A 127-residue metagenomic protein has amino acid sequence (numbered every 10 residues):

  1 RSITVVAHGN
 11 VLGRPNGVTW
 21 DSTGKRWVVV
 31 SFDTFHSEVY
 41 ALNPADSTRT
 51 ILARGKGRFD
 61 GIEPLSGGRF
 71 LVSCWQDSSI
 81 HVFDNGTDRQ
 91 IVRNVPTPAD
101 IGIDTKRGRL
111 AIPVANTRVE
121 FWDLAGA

Functional and structural regions predicted by a protein language model:
R1-S2, N43-S47, F83-T87, L124-A127: Short loop/turn segments that connect beta-strands within beta-propeller blades
S2-H8, R49-G55, T87-V92: Multi-bladed beta-propeller domains
I3, W27, R49, F70 (+3 more regions): Hydrophobic residues embedded in beta-strands of well-ordered beta-sheets
G9-V30, A53-F70, V95-N116: Beta-rich, blade/repeat-based domains predominating in secreted/periplasmic proteins but also intracellular
S31-T34, W75, A115-N116, L124: Short loop/turn segments immediately following the C-termini of beta-strands
F35-V39, S78-I80, R118-E120: Structural signal for beta-propeller blades
L65-V92: Short, positively charged, low-complexity/disordered linker segments
